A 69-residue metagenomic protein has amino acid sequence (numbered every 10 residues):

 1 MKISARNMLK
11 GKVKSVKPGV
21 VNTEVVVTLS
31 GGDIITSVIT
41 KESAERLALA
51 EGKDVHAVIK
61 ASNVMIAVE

Functional and structural regions predicted by a protein language model:
M1-E69: Non-catalytic connector elements of ABC transporters
